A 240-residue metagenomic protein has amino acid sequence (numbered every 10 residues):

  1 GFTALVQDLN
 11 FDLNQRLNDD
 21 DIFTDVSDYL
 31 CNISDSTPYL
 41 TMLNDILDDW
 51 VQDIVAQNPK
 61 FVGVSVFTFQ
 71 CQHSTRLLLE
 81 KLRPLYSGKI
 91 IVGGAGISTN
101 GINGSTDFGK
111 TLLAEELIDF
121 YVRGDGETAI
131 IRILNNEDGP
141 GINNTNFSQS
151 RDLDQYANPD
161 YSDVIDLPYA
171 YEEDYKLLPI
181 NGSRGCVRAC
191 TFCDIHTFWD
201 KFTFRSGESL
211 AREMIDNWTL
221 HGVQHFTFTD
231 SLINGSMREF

Functional and structural regions predicted by a protein language model:
G1-F11, P59-F61, Y121, F192 (+2 more regions): Short, charged N-terminal helix-start/capping segments
G1-N44, D48: Conserved N-terminal ligand/cofactor-binding loop architecture of enzyme catalytic domains
A4, G88-I90, F226: Hydrophobic anchor at the start of a short beta-strand that flanks the dinucleotide cofactor-binding loop
D28-I33, A56-N58, T191-F198: Short glycine/proline-rich turn/loop motifs
S34-T41, S65-Q70, K201, T227 (+1 more regions): Generic amphipathic alpha-helical segments used as scaffolds and interaction surfaces in large, multi-domain proteins
Y39-S150: Glycine-rich beta-alpha loop elements in corrinoid/cobalamin-binding modules across cobalamin-dependent enzymes
S150-Y156: Glycine-rich nucleotide cofactor-binding entry segment
N158-F240: Radical SAM [4Fe-4S] cluster-binding motif and immediate context
